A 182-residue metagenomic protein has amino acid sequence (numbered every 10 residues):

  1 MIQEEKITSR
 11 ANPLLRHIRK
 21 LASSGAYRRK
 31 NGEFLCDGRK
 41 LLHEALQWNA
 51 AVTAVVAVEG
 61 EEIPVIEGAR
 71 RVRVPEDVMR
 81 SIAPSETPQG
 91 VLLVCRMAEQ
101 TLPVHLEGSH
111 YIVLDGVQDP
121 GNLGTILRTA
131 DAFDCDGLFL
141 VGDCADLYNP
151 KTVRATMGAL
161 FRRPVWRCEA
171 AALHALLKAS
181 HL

Functional and structural regions predicted by a protein language model:
M1-G60, C144-A145: Boundary-proximal intrinsically disordered activation/regulatory segments immediately upstream of a helical core
E5-S9, V72-P75, R163-L173: Short acidic-hydrophobic, aromatic-tinged amphipathic segments that line or gate anion-handling sites
K30-E33, A51-A54, A69-R70, D136-L138 (+2 more regions): Short active-site oxyanion
G38, L93, V153: A residue-level signal for conserved active-site and pocket-lining positions in enzyme catalytic cores
L41-L42, M79, L173: A generic structural signal for short hydrophobic patches within well-formed alpha-helices
Q47, A98-E99, V104-L182: RNA substrate-binding interface of SAM-dependent RNA methyltransferases
V56-E61, R96, G116: Structural motif
P64, G68-E99: Glycine/small-residue-rich loop that forms an oxyanion/phosphate-binding "nest" at active or ligand-binding sites
